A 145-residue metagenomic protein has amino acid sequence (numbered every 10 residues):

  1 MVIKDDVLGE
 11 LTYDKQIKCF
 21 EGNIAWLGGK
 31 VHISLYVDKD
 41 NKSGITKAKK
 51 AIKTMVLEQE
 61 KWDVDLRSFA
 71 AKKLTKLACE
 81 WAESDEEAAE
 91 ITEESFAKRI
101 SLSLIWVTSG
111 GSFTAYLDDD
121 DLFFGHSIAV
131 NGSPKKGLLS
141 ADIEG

Functional and structural regions predicted by a protein language model:
M1-S84: Long, contiguous N-terminal structural blocks used for assembly/anchoring
M1-T12, I17-C19, S95-I100, L104-G145: Acidic, proline/glycine-rich low-complexity IDRs
K47-K49, A82, E86, E90 (+2 more regions): Generic preference for flexible, low-structure residues
L57-F123: Amphipathic protein-protein interaction modules
